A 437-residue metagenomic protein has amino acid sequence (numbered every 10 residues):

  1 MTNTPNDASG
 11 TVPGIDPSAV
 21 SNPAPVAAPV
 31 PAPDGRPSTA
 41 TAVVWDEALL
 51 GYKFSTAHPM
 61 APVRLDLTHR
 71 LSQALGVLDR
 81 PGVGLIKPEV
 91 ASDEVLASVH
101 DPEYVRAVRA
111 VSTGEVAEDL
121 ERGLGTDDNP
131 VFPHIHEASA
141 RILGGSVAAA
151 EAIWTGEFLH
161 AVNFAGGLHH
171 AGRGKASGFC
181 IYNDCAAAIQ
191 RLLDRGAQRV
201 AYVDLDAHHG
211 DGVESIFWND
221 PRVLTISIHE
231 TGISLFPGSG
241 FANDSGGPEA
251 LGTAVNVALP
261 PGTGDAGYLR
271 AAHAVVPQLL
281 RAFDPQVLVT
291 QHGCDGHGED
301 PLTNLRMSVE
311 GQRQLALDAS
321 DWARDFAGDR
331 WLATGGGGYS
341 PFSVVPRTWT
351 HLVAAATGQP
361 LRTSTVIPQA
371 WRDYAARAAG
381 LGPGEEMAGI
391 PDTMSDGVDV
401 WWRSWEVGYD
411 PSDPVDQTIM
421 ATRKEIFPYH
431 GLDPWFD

Functional and structural regions predicted by a protein language model:
T2-D7, V12-I15, V20-S98: N-terminal low-complexity, Ser/Thr- and acidic-residue-enriched intrinsically disordered segments
T2-D7, V12-V20, A28-V44, L50 (+1 more regions): A general "terminal functional-core" signal
S72, H100, R109-S112, I153-W154 (+1 more regions): Hydrophobic residues in alpha-helical segments
G84-G125: Cationic, histidine-enriched alpha-helical/coil surfaces that engage anionic ligands
